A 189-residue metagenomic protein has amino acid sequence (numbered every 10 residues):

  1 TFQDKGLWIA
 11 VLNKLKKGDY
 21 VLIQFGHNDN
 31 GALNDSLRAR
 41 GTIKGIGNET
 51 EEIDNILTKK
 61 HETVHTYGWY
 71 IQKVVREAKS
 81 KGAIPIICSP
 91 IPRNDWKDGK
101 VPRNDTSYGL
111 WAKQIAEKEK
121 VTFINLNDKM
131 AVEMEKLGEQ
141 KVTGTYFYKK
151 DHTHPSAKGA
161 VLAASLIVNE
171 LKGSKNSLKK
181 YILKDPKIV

Functional and structural regions predicted by a protein language model:
T1-A10: N-terminal post-signal-peptidase region of extra-cytosolic proteins
A10-P155, V161, S165-L183: Alpha-helical cap/lid subdomain in secreted, periplasmic, or secretory-pathway luminal O-acyl-processing enzymes
L183-V189: A short, charged, Gly/Pro-tolerant segment at domain boundaries
